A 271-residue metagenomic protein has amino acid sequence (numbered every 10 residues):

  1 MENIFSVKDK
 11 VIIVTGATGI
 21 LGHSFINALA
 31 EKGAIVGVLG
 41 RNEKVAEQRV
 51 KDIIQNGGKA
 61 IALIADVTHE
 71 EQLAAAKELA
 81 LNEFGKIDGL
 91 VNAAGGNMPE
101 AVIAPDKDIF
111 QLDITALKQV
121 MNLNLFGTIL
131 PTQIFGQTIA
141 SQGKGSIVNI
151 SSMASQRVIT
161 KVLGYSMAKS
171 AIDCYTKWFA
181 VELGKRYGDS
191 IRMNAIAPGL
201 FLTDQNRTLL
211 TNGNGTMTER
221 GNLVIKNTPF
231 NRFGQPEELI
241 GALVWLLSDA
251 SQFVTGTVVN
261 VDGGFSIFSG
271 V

Functional and structural regions predicted by a protein language model:
E2-N3, V244, T255-V271: Short C-terminal tail/terminal secondary-structure segment of NAD(P)H-dependent dehydrogenase/reductase domains
V11, T18-G19, N42: Conserved glycine-rich cofactor-binding loop
A34-R49: Conserved glycine-rich Rossmann-like NAD(P)H-binding loop of the short-chain dehydrogenase/reductase
A75-N82, A101-N122: Active-site Tyr-X3-Lys motif and surrounding loop/helix of classical short-chain dehydrogenase/reductase
F110-I129, K144, V148, M167 (+2 more regions): Catalytic Tyr-X3-Lys loop
T132-Q133, K177: A short, exposed helix-loop element centered on a Lys and neighboring polar residues
S152: Residue(s) in the substrate-gating loop at a strand-loop-helix junction that position the organic substrate next
Y187, R192, V254-G256: Short, small/polar-rich loop/turn modules that mediate ligand/substrate recognition or access, typified
